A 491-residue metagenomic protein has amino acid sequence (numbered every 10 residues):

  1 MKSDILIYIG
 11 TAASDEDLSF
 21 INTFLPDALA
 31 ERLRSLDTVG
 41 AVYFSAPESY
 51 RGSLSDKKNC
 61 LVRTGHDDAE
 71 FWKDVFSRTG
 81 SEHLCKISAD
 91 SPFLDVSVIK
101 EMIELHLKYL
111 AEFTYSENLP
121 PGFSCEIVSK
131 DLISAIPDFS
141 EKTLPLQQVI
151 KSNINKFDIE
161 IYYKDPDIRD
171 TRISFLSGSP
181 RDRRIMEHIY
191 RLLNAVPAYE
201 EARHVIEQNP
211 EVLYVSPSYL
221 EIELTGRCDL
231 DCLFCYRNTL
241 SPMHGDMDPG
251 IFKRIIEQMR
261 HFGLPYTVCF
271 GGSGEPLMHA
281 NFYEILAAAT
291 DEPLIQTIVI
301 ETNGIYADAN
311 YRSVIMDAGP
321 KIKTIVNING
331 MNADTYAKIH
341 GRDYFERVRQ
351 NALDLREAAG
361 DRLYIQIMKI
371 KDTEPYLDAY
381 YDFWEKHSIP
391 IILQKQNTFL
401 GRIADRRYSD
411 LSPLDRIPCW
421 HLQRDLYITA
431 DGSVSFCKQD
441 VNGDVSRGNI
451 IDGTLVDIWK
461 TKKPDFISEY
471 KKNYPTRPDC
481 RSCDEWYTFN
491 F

Functional and structural regions predicted by a protein language model:
M1-Y50: N-terminal glycine-rich phosphate-binding loop and ensuing alpha1 helix
D15-D17, R169-T171, S241-M243, N332-I339 (+1 more regions): A short acidic, helix-capping loop that chelates divalent metal ions and anchors anionic groups
P47-E104: Short phosphate-binding loop-to-helix
L94-L176, R184: Conserved core of the sugar-phosphate nucleotidyltransferase
A195-E207, L353, E357-Y364, W384-D410 (+2 more regions): C-terminal accessory region of radical SAM enzymes
I206-I322, I339-R342, E346, Q350 (+1 more regions): Conserved alpha-helical substructure of the radical SAM core
H279-D405: Conserved AdoMet/S-adenosylmethionine-binding subsite of the radical SAM
W420-L422: Short, small/polar residue-rich loop motifs at catalytic or cofactor-binding pockets
